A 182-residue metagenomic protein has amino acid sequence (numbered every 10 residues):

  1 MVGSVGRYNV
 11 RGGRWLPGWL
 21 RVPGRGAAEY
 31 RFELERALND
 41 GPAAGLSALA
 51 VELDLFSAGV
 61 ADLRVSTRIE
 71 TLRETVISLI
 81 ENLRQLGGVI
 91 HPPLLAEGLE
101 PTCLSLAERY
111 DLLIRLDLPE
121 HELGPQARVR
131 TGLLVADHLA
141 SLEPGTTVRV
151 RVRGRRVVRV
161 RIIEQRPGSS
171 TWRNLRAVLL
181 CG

Functional and structural regions predicted by a protein language model:
M1-G26: Short, low-complexity N-terminal regulatory "tails/caps" that precede and couple sensory modules
W19-E35, G45, L113-L139, R156: Conserved short strand/loop->alpha-helix "switch" segment adjacent to the catalytic nucleotide/phosphoryl-transfer site
G26-V65, S141-T146: Short alpha-helical "switch" segments that flank and position catalytic residues in signal-transduction proteins
L63-E74, E81-G132: DHp-CA interface and adjacent N-terminal HATPase_c subdomain of two-component histidine kinases
L118-L123, I163-S169: A short interface-forming secondary-structure element
A136, A140-S141, Q165-G182: ATP phosphate-binding glycine-rich loop and adjacent ATP-lid/helix-beta elements within ATP-binding kinase/ATPase
G145-V157, R161-I163: Short beta-strand/loop element within the Bergerat-fold HATPase_c
